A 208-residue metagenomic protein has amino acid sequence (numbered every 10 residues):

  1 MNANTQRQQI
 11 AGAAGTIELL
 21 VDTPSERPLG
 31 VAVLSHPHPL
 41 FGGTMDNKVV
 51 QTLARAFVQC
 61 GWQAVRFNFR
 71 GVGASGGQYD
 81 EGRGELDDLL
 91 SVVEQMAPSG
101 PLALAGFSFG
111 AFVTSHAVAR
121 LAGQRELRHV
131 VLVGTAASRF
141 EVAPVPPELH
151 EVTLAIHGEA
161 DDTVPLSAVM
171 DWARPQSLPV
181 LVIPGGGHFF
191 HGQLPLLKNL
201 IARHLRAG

Functional and structural regions predicted by a protein language model:
I10, T16-S99: Serine-hydrolase catalytic machinery in alpha/beta-hydrolase-like enzymes
L104-G106, V133: Short beta-strand immediately N-terminal to the catalytic nucleophile in serine-hydrolase-like folds
G106-T114: Gly/Ala-rich beta-loop-alpha elbow adjacent to hydrolase catalytic centers
Q124-A137: A conserved short beta-strand
S138-R139, E159-V164, H188-F189: Acidic catalytic loop of the alpha/beta-hydrolase fold
L149-H150, L154-H157, D161: Short beta-strand/loop motif that positions the catalytic acidic residue of the alpha/beta-hydrolase fold
E159-L178: Conserved loop-alpha-helix segment in the C-terminal half of the alpha/beta-hydrolase fold that carries the catalytic
G186-K198: Catalytic histidine-centered segment of alpha/beta-hydrolase-like enzymes
